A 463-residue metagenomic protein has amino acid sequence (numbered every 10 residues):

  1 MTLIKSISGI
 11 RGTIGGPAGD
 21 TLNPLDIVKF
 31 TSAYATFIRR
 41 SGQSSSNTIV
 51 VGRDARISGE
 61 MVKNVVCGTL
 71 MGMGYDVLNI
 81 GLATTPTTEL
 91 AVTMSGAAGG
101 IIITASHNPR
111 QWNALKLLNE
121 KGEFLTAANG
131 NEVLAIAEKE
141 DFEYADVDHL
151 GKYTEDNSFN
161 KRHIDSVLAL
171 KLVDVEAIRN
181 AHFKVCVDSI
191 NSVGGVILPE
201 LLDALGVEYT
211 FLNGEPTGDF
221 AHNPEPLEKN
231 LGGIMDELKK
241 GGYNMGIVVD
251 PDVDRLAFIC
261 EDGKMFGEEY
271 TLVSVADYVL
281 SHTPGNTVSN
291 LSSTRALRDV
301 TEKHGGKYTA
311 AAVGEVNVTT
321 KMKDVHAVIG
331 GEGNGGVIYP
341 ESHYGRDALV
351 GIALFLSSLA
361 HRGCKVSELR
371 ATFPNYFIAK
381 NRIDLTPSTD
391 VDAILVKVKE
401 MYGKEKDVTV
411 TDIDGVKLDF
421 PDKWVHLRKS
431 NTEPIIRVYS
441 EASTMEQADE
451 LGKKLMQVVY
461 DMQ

Functional and structural regions predicted by a protein language model:
M1-G68, G72-M73, K152-V185: An N-terminal, well-structured beta->alpha segment
T13, N113-K239: Gly/Ser/Thr-enriched, mixed-charge loops and adjacent short helices that form phosphate/oxyanion-binding elements
T36, T48-W112, E200-I259: N-terminal small/polar loop signature for handling phosphorylated ligands or for N-terminal nucleophile
G52-R53, V187-S189, C260, E341 (+1 more regions): Short glycine-centered, acidic/aromatic-flanked micro-motifs in structured strand/loop junctions that mark active-site
A97-W112, L238-C260, M265, Y308-A310 (+1 more regions): Glycine-rich phosphate-binding loop
N131-D165, C260-G333, V337-I338: Proline/glycine-rich low-complexity loops and linkers
T283-Q463: Phosphate-binding and adjacent anionic-ligand microenvironments
